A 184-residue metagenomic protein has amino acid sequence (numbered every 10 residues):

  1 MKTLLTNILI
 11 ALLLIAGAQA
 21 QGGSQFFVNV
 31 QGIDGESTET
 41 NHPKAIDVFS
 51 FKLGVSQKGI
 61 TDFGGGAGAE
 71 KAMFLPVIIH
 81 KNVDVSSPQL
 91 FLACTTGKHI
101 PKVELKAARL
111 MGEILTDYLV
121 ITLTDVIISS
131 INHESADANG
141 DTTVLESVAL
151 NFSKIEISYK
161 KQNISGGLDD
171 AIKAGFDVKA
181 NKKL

Functional and structural regions predicted by a protein language model:
M1-T6: Positively charged n-region of N-terminal signal peptides that target proteins for export
N7-A16: Bacterial N-terminal signal peptides
Q19-L184: Glycine-rich, low-complexity intrinsically disordered segments
